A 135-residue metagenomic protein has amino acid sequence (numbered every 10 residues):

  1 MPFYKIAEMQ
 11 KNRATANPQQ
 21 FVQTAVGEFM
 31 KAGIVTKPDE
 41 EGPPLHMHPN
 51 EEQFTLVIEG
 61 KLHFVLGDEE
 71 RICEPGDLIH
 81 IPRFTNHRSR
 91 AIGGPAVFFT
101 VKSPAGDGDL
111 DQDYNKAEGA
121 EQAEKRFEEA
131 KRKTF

Functional and structural regions predicted by a protein language model:
F3-K5, M9, F29-K31, R88-F135: Double-stranded beta-helix
Q10-L45: A short glycine-rich, His/Asp/Glu-containing loop-to-beta-strand
E28-M30, P38-G42, K61-L62, E70 (+1 more regions): Short, charged/polar surface micro-motifs in flexible loops or helix N-caps
V35, F54, D77, H87: Hydrophobic/aromatic beta-strand elements that line small-molecule binding cavities or substrate pockets in beta-rich
T36-P38, M47-F64, V101: Short, conserved beta-strand element in jelly-roll/cupin
D39, N50, E69, T85-N86 (+1 more regions): A generic "binding-loop/recognition-motif" signal
L45, F64-V65, I81, H87-G93 (+1 more regions): Short beta-strand His + acidic residue motifs that chelate non-heme Fe in jelly-roll/DSBH and cupin folds
D68-R83: Short acidic-glycine-tyrosine-enriched beta hairpin
